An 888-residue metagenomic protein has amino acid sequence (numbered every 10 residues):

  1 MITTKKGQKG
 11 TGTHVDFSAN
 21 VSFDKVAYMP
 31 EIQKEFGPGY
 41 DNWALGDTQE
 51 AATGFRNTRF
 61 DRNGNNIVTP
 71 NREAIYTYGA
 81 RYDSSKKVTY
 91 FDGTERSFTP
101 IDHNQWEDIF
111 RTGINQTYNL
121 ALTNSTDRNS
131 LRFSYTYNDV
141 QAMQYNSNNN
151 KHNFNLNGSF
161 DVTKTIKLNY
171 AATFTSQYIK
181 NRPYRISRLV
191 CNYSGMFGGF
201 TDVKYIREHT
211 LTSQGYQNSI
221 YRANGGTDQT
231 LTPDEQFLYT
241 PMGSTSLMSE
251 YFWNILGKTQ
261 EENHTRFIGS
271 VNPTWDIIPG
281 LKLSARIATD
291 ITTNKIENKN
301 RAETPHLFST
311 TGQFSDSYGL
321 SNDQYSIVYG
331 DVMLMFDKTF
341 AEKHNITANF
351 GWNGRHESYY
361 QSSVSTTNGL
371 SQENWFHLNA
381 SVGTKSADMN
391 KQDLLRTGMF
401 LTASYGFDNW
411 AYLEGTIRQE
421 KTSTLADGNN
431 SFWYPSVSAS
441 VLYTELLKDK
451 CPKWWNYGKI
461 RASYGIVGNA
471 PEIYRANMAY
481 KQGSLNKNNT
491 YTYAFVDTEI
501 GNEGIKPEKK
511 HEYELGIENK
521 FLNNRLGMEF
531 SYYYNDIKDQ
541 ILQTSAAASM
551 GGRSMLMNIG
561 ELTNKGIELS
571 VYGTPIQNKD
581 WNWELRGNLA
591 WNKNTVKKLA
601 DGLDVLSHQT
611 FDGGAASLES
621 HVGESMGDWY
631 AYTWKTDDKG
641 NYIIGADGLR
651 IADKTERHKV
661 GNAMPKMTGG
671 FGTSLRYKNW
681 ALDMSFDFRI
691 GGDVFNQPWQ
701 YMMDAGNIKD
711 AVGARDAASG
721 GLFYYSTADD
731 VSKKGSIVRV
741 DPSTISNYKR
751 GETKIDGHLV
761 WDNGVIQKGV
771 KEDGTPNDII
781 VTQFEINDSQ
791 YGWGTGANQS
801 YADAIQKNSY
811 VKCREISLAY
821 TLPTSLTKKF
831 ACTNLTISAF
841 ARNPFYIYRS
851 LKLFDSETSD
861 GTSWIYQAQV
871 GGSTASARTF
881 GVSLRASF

Functional and structural regions predicted by a protein language model:
M1-I2: Non-catalytic regulatory/gating segments with a bias toward low-complexity or hydrophobic composition
Q8-G10, D16, N20-F23, A27 (+2 more regions): C-terminal, active-site-flanking charged/polar segments
Q8-N146, P183-I186, F197-G243, S249-Q260 (+5 more regions): Residues embedded in well-ordered regular secondary structure
T48-A51, R59, T89-S97, N300-F308 (+6 more regions): Surface-exposed, extracytoplasmic segments of Gram-negative outer-membrane nutrient-acquisition systems
Q116, K151-H152, N157-I166, A171-S176 (+7 more regions): Extracellular/periplasmic, surface-exposed regions of secreted and cell-surface proteins
D139-M143, K421-S423, P575, I690: A generic structural motif
